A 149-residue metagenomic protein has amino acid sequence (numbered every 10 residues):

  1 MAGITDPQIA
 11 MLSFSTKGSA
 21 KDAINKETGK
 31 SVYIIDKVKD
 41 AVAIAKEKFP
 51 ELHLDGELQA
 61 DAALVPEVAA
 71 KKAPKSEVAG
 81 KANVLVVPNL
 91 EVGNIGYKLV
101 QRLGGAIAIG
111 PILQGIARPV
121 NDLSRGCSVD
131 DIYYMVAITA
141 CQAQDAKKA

Functional and structural regions predicted by a protein language model:
M1-E57, D61: Glycine-rich phosphate/diphosphate-binding loop of Rossmann-like nucleotide-binding domains
K46-A149: Glycine-rich phosphate/nucleotide-binding loop
